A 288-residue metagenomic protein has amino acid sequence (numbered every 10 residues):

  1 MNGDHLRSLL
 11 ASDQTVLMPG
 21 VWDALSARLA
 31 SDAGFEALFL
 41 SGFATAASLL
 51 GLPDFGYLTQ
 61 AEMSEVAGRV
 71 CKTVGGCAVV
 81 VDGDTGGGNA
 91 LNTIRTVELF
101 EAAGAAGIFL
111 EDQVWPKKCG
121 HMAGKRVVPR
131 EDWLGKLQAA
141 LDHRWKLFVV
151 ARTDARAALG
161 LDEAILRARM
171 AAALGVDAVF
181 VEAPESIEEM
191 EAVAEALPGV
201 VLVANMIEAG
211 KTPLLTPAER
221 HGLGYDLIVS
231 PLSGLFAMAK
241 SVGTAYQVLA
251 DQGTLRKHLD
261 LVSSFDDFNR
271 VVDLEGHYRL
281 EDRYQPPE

Functional and structural regions predicted by a protein language model:
M1-S230, F236, K240, T244-Q247 (+1 more regions): Alpha/beta enzyme core
L235-E288: Extended, intrinsically disordered, low-complexity segments
